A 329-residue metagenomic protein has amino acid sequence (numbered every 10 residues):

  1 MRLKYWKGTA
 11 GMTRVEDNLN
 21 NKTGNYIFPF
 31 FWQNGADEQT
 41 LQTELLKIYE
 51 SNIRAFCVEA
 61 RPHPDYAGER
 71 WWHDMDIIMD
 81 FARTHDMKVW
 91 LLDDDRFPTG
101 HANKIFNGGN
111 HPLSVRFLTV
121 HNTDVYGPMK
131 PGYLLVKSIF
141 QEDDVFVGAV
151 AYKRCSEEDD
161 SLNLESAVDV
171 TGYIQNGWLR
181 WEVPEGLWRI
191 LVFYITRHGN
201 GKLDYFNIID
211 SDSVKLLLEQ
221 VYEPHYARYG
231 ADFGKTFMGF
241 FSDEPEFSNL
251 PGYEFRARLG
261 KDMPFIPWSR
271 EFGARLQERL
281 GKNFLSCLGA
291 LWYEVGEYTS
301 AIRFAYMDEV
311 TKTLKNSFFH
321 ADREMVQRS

Functional and structural regions predicted by a protein language model:
R2-N18, Y26, T40-E50, G68-F319: Mature extracytoplasmic enzyme cores
P29, Q33-Y66: N-terminal cofactor/phosphate-binding cores enriched in small/glycine residues, especially glycine-rich loops such as
R54, K88, R328: Residue-level detector of anion-binding/catalytic polar loops
S317-H320, E324-R328: Flexible, glycine/threonine-enriched loop-and-boundary segments that flank and lead into catalytic domains of large
